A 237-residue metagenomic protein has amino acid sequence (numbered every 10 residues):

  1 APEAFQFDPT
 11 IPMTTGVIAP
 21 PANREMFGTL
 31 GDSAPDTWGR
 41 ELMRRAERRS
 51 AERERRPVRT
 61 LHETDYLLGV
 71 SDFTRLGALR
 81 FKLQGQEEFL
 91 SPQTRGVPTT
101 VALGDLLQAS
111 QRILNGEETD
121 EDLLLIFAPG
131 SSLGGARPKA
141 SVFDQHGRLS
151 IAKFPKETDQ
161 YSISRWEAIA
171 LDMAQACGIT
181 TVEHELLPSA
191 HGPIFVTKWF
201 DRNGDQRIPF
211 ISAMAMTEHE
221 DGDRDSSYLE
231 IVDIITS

Functional and structural regions predicted by a protein language model:
A1-S237: Phosphate/dinucleotide-binding and metal-coordinating scaffold of catalytic cores in nucleotide-dependent enzymes
